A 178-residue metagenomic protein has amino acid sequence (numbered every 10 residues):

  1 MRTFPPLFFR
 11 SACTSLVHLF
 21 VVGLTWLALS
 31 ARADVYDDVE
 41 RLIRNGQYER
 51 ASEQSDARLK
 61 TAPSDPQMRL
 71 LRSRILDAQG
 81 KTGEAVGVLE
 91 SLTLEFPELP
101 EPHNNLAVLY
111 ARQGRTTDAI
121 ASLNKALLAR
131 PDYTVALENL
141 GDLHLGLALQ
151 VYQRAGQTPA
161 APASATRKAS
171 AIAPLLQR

Functional and structural regions predicted by a protein language model:
R32, P66-Q67, P100-E101, T134 (+1 more regions): Helix-start (N-cap) detector for alpha-helical repeat units in TPR-like alpha-solenoids, especially tetratricopeptide
T61, L94-F96, A129, T158: Structural marker of alpha-solenoid helical repeat scaffolds
D142-R178: Terminal, low-structured helical/coil segments at or just beyond the last alpha-helical repeat
